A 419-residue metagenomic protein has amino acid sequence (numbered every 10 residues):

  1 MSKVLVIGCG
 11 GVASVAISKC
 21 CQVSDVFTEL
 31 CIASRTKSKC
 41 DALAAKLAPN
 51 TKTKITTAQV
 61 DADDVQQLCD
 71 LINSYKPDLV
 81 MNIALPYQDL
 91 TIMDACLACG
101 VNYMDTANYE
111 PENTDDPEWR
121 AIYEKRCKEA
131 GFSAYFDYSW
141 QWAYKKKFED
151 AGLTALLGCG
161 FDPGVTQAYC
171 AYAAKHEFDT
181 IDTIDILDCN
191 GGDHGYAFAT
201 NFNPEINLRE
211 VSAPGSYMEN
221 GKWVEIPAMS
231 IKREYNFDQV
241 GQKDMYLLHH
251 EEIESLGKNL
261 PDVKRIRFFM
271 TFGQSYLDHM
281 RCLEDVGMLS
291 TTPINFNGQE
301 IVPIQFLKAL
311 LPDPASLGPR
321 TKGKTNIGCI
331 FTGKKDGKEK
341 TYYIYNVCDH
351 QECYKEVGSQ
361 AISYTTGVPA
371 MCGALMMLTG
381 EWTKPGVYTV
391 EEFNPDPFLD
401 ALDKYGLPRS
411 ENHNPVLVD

Functional and structural regions predicted by a protein language model:
V4-G11: Conserved N-terminal Rossmann-fold NAD(P)-binding element of oxidoreductases
S14: Residues forming the Rossmann-fold NAD(P)(H) cofactor-binding site
E29-C31: Short beta-strand element of Class I
T36-K39: Helix N-cap at the beta1-alpha1 junction of Rossmann-like dinucleotide-binding domains, i.e., the first residues
N50-D64: Rossmann-fold cofactor-recognition segment
D61-P77, A84, Q88: Conserved Rossmann-fold cofactor-binding substructure of NAD(P)-dependent oxidoreductases
P86-D89, M93-F202: Glycine-/Pro-rich loop/turn segments that contact NAD(P) or position catalytic residues in Rossmann-like domains
K175-D419: C-terminal catalytic/substrate-binding lobe primarily of soluble NAD(P)-dependent oxidoreductases
